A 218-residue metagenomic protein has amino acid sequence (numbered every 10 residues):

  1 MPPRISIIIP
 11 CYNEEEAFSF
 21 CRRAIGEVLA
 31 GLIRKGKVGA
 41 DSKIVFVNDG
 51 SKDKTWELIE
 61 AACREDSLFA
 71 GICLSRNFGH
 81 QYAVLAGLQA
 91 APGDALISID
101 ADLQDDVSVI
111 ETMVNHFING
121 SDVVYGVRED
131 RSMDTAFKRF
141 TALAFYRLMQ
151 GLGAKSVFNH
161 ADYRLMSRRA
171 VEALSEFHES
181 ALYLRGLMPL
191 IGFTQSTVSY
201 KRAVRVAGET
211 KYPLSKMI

Functional and structural regions predicted by a protein language model:
M1-T135: Structured catalytic core of nucleotide-sugar glycosyltransferases
A40-S42, M149, A181, T197: Short, intrinsically disordered/low-complexity patches at protein termini and at juxtamembrane boundaries
A70-R76, H80-A90, V107-L187, A203-I218: Acceptor/aglycone-binding surface of glycosyltransferases and processive sugar-polymer synthases
I191-Y200: Structured inter-helical modules in multipass membrane proteins
